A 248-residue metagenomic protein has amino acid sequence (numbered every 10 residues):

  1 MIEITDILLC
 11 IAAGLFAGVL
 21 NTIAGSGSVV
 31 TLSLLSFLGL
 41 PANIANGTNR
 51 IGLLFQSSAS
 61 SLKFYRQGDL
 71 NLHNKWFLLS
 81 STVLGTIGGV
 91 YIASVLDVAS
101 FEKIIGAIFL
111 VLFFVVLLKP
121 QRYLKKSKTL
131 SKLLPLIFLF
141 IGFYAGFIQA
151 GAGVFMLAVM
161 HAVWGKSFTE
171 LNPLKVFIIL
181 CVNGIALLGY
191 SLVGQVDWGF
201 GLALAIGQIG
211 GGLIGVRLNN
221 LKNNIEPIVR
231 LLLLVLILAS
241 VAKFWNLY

Functional and structural regions predicted by a protein language model:
M1-G18, V29, S36-L38, A42 (+5 more regions): Juxtamembrane transmembrane-helix boundary motif
I23-A24, I148, A152: Conserved extracellular-gate-facing transmembrane-helix segments in secondary transporters
I23-S33: Membrane-interface helix-loop junction between the first two transmembrane segments
N43-G47, N172, V176: Small-residue hotspots at the loop-to-helix junctions and early N-terminal turns of transmembrane alpha-helices
T48-K63: Transmembrane alpha-helices of multi-pass small-molecule transport proteins
I179-N183: Core segments of transmembrane alpha-helices that mediate helix-helix packing or line hydrophobic substrate/ligand
I185-Y190: Membrane-helix boundary/interface segments in integral membrane proteins
